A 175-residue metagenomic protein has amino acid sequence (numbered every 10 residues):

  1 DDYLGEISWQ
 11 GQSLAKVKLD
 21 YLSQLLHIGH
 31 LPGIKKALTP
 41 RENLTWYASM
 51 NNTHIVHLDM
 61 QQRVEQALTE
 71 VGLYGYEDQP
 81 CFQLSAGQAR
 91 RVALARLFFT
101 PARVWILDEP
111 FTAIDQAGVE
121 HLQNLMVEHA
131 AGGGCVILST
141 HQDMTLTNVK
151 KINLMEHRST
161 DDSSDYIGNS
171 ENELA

Functional and structural regions predicted by a protein language model:
D2-K16, D20-L22: Conserved ABC transporter NBD signature motif
L31, K36-T53, R63: Q-loop/switch helix immediately C-terminal to the Walker
T45, L58-Y76: Conserved ABC ATPase "signature" region
P80-S85: Conserved ABC ATPase signature
L94, G133: Hydrophobic anchor residue at the start of the ABC signature
W105-E109, I114: Catalytic Walker B motif of ABC-type/P-loop ATPase nucleotide-binding domains
Q116-G118: Helix N-cap at the start of a conserved alpha-helix in ABC-type nucleotide-binding domains
